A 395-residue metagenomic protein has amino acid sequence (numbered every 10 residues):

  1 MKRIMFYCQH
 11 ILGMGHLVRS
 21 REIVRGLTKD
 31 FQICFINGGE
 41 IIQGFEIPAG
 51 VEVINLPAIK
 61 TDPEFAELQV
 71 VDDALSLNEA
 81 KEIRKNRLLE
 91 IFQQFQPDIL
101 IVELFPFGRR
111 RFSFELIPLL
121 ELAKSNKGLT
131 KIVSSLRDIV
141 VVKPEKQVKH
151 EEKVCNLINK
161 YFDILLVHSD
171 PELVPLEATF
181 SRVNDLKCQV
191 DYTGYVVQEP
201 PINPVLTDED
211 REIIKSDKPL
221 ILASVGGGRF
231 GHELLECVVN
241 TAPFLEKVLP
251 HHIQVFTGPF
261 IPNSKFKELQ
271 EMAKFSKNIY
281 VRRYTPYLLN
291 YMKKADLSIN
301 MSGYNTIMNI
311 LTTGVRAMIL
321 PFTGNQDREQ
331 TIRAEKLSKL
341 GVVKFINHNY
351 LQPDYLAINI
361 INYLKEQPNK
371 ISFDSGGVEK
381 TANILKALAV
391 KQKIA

Functional and structural regions predicted by a protein language model:
C8-H10, G26, D30-E79, I83-K85 (+2 more regions): Conserved nucleotide-sugar phosphate-binding/catalytic loop shared by glycosyltransferases and other
M14, G39-E40, P286-T331: A donor-sugar binding/catalytic signature common to diverse glycosyltransferases and related nucleotide-sugar
H16-L27: Short amphipathic alpha-helix
V24, Q198-L297, Y350: Donor-nucleotide binding loops and adjacent catalytic segments primarily of GT-B fold Leloir glycosyltransferases
L89-N159: Conserved nucleotide-sugar donor-interacting segment of glycosyltransferase catalytic cores, predominantly GT-B
L136-H232, G258, N263: A nucleotide-sugar donor-handling region in carbohydrate enzymes
N325-I358: Change "using UDP/GDP/dTDP sugars" to "using nucleotide sugars
Y363-A395: C-terminal amphipathic helix plus adjacent low-complexity, charged tail appended to glycosyltransferase catalytic
